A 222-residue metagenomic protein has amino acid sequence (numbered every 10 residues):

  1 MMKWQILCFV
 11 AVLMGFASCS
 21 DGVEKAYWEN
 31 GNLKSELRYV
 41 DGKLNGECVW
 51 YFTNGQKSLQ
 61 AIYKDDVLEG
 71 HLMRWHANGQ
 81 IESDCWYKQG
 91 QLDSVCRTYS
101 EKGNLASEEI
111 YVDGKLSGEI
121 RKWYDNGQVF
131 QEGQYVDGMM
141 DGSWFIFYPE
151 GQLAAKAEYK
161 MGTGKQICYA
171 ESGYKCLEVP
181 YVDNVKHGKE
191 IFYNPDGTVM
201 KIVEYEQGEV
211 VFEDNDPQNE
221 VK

Functional and structural regions predicted by a protein language model:
W4-G15: Sec-dependent N-terminal signal peptides
G15-K222: Glycine/tyrosine- and acidic-biased, solvent-exposed loop/turn segments at the edges of beta-strands
